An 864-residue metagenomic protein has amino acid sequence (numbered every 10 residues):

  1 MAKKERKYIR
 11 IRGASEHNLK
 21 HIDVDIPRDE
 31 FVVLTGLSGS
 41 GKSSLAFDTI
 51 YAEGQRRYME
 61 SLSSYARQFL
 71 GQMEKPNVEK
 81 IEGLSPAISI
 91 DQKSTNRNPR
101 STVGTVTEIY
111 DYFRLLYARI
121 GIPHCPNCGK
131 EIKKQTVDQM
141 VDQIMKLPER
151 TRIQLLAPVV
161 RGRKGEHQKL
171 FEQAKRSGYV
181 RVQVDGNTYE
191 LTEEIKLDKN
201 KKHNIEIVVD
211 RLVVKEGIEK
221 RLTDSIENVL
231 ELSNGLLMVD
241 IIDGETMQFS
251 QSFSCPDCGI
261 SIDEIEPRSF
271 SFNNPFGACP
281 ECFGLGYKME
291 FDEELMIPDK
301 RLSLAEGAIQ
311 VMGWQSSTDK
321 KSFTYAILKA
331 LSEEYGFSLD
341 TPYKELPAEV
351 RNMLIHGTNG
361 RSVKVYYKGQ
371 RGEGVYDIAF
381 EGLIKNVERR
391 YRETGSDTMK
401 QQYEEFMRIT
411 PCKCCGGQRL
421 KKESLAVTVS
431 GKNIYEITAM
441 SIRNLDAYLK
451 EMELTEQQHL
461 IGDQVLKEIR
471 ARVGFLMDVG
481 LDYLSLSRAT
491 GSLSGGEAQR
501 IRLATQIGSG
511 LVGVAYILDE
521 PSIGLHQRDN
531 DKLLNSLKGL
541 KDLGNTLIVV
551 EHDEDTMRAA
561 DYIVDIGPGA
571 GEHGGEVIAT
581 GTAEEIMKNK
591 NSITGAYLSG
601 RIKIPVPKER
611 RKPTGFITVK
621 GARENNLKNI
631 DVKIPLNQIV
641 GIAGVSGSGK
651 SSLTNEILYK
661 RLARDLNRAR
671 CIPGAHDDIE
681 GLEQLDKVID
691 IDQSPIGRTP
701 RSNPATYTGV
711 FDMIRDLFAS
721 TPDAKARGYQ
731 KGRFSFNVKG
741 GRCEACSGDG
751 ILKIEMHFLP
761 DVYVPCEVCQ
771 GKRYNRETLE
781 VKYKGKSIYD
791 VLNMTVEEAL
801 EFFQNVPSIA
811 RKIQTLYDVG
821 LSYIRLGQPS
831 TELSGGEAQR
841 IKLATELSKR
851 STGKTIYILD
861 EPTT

Functional and structural regions predicted by a protein language model:
M1-T864: Conserved phosphate-binding elements of NTP-dependent enzyme cores
